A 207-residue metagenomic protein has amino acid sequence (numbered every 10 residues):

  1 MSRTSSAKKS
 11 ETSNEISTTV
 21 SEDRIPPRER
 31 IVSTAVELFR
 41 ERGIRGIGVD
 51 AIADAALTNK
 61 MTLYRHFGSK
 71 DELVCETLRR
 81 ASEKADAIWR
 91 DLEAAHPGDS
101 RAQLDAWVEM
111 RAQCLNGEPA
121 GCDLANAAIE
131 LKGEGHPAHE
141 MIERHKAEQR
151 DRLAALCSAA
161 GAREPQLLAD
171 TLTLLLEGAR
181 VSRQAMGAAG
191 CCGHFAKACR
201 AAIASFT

Functional and structural regions predicted by a protein language model:
M1-P26, T207: N-terminal intrinsically disordered/low-complexity leader segments
S2-S6, P137-H145, S158-T207: Hydrophobic/aromatic-rich alpha-helical bundle segments in the mid-to-C-terminal region
S2-T4, R30, T34, L38-E72 (+1 more regions): Helix-turn-helix
E76, W89-A120, A169-L172: Hydrophobic alpha-helical connector segments
R79-D86: Short, basic, alpha-helical segments at the C-terminal edge of helix-turn-helix-like DNA-binding modules
D86, L92, A102-A106, E134-A159 (+2 more regions): Amphipathic alpha-helical packing segments from all-alpha helical-bundle domains
L92, H96, L131, R183-M186: Secondary-structure edge/capping motif, primarily at the C-terminal ends of alpha-helices and the immediately following
A102-Q103, L115-E140: Amphipathic alpha-helical segments used for helix-helix packing
